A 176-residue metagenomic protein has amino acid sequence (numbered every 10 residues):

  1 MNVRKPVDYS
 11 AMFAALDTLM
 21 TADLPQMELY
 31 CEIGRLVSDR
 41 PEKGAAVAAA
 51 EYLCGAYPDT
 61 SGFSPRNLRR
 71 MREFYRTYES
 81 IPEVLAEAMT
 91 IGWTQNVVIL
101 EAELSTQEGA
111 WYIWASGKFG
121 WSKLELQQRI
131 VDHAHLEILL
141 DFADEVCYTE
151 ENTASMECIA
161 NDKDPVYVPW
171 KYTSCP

Functional and structural regions predicted by a protein language model:
M1-P176: Basic, low-complexity intrinsically disordered segments
